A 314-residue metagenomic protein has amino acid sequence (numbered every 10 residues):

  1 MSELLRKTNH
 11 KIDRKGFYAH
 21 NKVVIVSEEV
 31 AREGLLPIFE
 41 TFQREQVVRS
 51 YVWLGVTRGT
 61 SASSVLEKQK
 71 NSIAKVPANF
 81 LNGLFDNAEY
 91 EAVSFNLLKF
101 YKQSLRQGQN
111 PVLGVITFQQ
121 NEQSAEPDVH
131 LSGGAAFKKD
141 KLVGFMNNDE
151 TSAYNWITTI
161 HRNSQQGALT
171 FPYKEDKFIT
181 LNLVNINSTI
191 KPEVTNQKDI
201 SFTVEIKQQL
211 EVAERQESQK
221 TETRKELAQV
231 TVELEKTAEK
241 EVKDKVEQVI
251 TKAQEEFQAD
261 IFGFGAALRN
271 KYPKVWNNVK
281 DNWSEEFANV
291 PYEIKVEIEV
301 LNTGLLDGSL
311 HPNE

Functional and structural regions predicted by a protein language model:
M1-E314: Membrane-proximal alpha-helical signals and transmembrane carboxylates
